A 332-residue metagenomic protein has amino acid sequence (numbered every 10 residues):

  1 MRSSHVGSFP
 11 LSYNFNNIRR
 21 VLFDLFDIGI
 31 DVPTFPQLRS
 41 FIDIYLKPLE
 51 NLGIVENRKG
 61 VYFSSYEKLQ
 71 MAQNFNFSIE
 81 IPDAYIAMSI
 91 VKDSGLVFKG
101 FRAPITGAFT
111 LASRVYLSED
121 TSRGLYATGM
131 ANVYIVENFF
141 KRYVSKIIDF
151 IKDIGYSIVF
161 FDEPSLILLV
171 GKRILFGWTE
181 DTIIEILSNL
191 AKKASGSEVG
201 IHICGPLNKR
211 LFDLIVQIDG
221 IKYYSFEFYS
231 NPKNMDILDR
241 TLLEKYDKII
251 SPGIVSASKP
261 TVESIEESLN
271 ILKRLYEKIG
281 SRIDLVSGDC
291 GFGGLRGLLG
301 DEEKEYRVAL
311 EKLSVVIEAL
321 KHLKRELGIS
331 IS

Functional and structural regions predicted by a protein language model:
M1-L11, D31-P36, K99-I105, V159-D162 (+4 more regions): Hydrophobic faces of well-ordered beta-strands that scaffold small-molecule active sites in alpha/beta enzyme cores
M1-S65, E302, Y306-E311, I317-S332: N-terminal basic, low-complexity leaders that serve as flexible interaction/assembly modules and, when applicable, as
F23-D27, I86-G100, I151-I154, A191-A194 (+3 more regions): Acidic (Asp/Glu)-rich catalytic clusters
L25, A103, Y143-I147, E163 (+3 more regions): Conserved, mostly hydrophobic/aromatic
R39, P104-S122, G155-T182, G288-G294: Active-site-proximal loop/short-helix segments that contain or immediately flank catalytic acid/base residue(s)
R58-D149: Active-site-proximal, glycine-rich beta->alpha crossover segments in alpha/beta enzymes that shape flexible
E80-S94, W178-S197, K245-D247, L310-L323: Alpha-helix-loop-beta-strand connector modules within alpha/beta enzyme cores
V216-S330: Catalytic-face loop-and-helix region of soluble metabolic enzyme cores
